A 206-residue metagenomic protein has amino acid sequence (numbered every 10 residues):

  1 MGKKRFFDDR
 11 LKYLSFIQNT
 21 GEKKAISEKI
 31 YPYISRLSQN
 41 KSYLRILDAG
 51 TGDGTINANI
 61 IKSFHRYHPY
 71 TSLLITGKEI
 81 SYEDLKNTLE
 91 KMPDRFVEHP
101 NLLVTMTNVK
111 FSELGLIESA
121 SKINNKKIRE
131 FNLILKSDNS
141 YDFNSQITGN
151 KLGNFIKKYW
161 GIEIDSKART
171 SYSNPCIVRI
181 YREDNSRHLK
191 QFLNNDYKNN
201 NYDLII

Functional and structural regions predicted by a protein language model:
M1-Y43, K91: Class I SAM-dependent methyltransferase Rossmann-like catalytic core, especially the SAM/SAH-binding loop
Q39, D53-T55, N59-N200: Class I S-adenosyl-L-methionine-dependent methyltransferase module
L47-G50: Conserved S-adenosyl-L-methionine
I205-I206: Hydrophobic beta-strand segment of the Class I
